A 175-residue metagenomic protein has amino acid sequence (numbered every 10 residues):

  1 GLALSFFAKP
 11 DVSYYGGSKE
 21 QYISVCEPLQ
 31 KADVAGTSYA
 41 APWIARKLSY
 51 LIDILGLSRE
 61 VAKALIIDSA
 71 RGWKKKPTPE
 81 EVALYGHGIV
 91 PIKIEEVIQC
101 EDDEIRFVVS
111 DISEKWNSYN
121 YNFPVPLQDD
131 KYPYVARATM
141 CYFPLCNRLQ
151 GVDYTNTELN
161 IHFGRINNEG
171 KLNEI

Functional and structural regions predicted by a protein language model:
G1-P42, L57: Catalytic-core environment of secreted peptidases
Y14-G16, I66, M140-Y142: Active-site proximal loops enriched in glycine and acidic residues that flank catalytic Cys/His/Asp and coordinate
S18, G72, P144-C146: Short loop/turn segments at secondary-structure transitions that flank enzyme active sites
A40-Y50: Active-site-proximal alpha-helical segments within enzyme catalytic domains
L55-P77: An often Trp-containing, charged/polar helix-loop segment at the C-terminal end of enzyme catalytic cores
L65-S69, E80-I89: A glycine-rich phosphate-binding loop feature that marks nucleotide/adenosyl-phosphate handling sites
A83-N167: Secreted peptidase-domain scaffold signal
G170-I175: Noncatalytic accessory or regulatory domains flanking protease catalytic cores in secreted, cell-surface, and selected
